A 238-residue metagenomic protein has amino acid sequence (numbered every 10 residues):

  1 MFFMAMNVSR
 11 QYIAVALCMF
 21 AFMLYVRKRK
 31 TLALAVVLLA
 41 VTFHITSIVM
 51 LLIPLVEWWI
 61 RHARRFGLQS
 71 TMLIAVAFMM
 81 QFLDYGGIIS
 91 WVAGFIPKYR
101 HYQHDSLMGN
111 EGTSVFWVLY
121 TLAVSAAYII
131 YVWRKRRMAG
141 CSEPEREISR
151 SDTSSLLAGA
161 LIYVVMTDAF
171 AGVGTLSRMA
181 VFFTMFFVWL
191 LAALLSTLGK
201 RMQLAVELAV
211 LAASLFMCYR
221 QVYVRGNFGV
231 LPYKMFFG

Functional and structural regions predicted by a protein language model:
M1-M4, L32-V56, A77, V164-T167: Membrane-interface alpha helices of multi-pass inner-membrane proteins
A5-Y12: Short acidic/glycine- and proline-prone juxtamembrane loop motifs at membrane-interface regions of multi-pass membrane
Y12, C18-T31: Membrane-interface transmembrane helices that cradle and orient dolichyl/undecaprenyl
R27-L32, I60-R65, R137-S142, A192-V206: Membrane-interface junctions at the ends of membrane-embedded or membrane-associated helices
T31-A35, I48, T71, L156-L157 (+1 more regions): Hydrophobic alpha-helical transmembrane segments
P54, W58-M179, G226-G238: Alpha-helical transmembrane segments and terminal signal-anchor/GPI-anchor hydrophobic tails, characterized by long
G159, F186, V206-G238: Transmembrane helical bundles and short interhelical boundary loops of multi-pass, membrane-embedded
L176-A193: Hydrophobic/aromatic-rich transmembrane helices and adjacent perimembrane loops
